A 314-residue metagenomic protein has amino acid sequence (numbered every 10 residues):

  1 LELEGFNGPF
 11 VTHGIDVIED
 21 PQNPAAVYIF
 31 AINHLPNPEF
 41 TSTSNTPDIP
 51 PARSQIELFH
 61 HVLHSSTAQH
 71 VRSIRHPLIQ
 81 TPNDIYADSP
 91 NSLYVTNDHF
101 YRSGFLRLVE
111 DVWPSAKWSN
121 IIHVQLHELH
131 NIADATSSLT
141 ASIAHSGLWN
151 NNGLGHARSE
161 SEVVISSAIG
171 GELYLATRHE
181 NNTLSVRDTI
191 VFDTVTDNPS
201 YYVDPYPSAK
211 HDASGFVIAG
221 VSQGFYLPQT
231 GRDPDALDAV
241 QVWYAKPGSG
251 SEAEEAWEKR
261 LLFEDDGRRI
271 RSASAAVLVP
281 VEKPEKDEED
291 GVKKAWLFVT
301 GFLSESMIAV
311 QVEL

Functional and structural regions predicted by a protein language model:
L1-E4, V62-P77, V124-G153, L175-D193 (+1 more regions): Blade-edge beta-strand/turn elements of extracellular beta-propeller and related beta-sheet repeat scaffolds
L1-S89: Asp-box/WD-like beta-propeller blade repeats and closely related beta-sheet repeat scaffolds
E4-E19, H76-S92, F100, S119-N120 (+3 more regions): Beta-rich, blade/repeat-based domains predominating in secreted/periplasmic proteins but also intracellular
F30-P50, T96-S115, A213, I218-D238 (+1 more regions): Short, conserved, GDST-rich strand-edge loop motifs in beta-rich repeat architectures
I32-P36, D98-F100, L126, S159 (+4 more regions): Short loop/turn segments immediately following the C-termini of beta-strands
S44-H64, E110-L129, R232-E252, Q311-L314: Beta-propeller blade signature
I165, E172-L175, D193-G267, S272: Loop/turn-rich, solvent-exposed surfaces of beta-rich toroidal or solenoidal domains
